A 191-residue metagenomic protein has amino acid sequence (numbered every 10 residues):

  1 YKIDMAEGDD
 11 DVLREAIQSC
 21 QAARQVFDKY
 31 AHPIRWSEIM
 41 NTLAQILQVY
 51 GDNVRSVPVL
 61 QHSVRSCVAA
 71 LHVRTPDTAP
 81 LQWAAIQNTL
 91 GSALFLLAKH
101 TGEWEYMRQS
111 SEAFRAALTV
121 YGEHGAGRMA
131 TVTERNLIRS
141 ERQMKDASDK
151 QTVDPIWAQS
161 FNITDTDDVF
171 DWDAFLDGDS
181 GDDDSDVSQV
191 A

Functional and structural regions predicted by a protein language model:
Y1-E15, Q48-Q61, L96-Q109, Q143-T152: Short coil/turn connectors between adjacent alpha-helices in alpha-solenoid helical repeat scaffolds
Y1-M5, I34-V49, L81-L96, R128-R142: Conserved alpha-helical positions within TPR/SEL1-like repeat arrays
A6-E7, K29-H32, N53, V73-A79 (+2 more regions): Short coil/turn linkers that connect adjacent helices within long alpha-helical scaffolds, especially alpha-solenoid
C20-D28, V64-V73, E112-V120: Amphipathic alpha-helical segments of tetratricopeptide repeats
A31-H32, T78-A79, L118-T119, E123-T133 (+1 more regions): Boundary/linker segments of alpha-helical solenoid repeat arrays
I34, Q45, V49, N53-Q82: Alpha-helical adaptor scaffolds
R65, W104-G125, I138, Q151-N162: TPR/TPR-like (Sel1-like) alpha-helical repeat modules
M129-A191: Terminal, low-structured helical/coil segments at or just beyond the last alpha-helical repeat
